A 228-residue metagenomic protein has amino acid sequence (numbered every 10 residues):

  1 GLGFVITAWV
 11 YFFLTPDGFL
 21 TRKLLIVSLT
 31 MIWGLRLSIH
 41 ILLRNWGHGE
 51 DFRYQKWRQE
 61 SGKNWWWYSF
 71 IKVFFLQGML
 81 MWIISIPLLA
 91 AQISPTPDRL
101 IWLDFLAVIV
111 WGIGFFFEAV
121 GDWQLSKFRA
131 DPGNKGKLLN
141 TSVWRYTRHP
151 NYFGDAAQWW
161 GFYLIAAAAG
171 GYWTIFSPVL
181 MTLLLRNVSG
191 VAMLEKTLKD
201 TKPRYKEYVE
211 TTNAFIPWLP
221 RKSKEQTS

Functional and structural regions predicted by a protein language model:
L2-T7, G49-K72, K137-W144: Juxtamembrane helix-capping/reentrant segments at transmembrane boundaries
G3-I41, L76, M81-Q124, R129-S228: Hydrophobic transmembrane alpha-helices
L37-Y54: Active-site neighborhood of divalent metal-dependent phosphoester bond hydrolases
